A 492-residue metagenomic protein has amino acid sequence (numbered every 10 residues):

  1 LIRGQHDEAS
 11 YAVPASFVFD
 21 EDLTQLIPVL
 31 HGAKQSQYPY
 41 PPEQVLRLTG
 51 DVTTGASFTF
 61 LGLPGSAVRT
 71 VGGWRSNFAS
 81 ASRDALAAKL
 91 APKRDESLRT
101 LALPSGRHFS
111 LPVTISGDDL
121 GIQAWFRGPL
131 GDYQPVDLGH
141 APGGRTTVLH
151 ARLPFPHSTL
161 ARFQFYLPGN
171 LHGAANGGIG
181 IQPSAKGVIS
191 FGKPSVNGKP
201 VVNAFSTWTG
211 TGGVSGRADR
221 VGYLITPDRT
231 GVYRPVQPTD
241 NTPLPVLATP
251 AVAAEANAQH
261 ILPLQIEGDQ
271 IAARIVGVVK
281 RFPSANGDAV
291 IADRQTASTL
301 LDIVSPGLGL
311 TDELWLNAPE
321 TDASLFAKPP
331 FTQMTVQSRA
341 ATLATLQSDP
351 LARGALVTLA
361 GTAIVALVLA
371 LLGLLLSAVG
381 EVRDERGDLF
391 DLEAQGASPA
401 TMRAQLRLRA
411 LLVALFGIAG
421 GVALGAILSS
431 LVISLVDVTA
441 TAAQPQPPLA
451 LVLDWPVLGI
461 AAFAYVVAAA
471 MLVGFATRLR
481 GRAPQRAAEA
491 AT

Functional and structural regions predicted by a protein language model:
L1-R94: Juxtamembrane segments of multi-pass membrane proteins
A12-V13, H157-A161, L224-P250, Q270 (+4 more regions): Small-residue transmembrane helix packing/gating motifs
N77-R274, T299-P306, T332: Short acidic/glycine-enriched loop/turn elements at secondary-structure junctions
G277, P330-L369, G380-D384, W455: Peri-transmembrane interface segments
T362-F390, G421, V473-T477: A hydrophobic alpha-helix feature that marks transmembrane segments and, especially, their cytosolic C-terminal ends
L371, A414-L431, V466-G474: Hydrophobic positions within alpha-helical transmembrane segments of bacterial inner-membrane proteins
G373-A414: Interfacial "coupling" helices/loops that link adjacent transmembrane helices in transporter permeases
V422-A461, G474-R486: Short helix-loop junctions at transmembrane helix boundaries
